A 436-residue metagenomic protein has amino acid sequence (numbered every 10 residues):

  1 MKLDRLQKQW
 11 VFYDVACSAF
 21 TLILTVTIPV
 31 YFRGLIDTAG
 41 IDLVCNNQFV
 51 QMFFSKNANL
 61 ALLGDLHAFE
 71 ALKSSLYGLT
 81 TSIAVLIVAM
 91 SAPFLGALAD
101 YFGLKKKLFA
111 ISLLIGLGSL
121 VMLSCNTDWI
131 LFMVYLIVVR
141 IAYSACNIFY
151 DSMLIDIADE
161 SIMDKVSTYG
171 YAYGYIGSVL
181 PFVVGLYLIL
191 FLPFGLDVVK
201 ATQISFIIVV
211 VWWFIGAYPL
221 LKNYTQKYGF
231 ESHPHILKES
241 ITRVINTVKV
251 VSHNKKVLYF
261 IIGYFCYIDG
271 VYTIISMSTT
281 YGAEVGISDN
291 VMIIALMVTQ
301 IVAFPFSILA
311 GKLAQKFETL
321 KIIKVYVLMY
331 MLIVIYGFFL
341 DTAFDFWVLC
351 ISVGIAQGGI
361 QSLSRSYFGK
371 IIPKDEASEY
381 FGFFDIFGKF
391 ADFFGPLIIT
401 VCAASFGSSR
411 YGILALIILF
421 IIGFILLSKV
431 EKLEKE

Functional and structural regions predicted by a protein language model:
M1-Q7, T225-I261: Juxtamembrane intracellular "pre-TM" segments in multi-pass secondary transporters
K2-V85, K256-A295: Helix-loop boundary and gating motifs at the non-cytosolic
E70-A71, L188-V211, V401-F420: A membrane-interface helix-boundary motif in multi-pass transporters
M90-L104, P305-T319, A403: Helix-to-loop junctions at the C-terminal end of transmembrane segments in multipass secondary transporters
K107-V121, K321-Y336: Structural signature of the two symmetry-related core transmembrane helices
L123-L136, F338-C350: Helix-loop junctions at membrane interfaces in 12-TM secondary transporters
S167-I189, F387-G395: Glycine-rich segments within core transmembrane alpha-helices of 12-TM secondary carriers
W212-N223, I413-E436: Multi-pass alpha-helical transporter architecture, strongest for 12-TM Major Facilitator/SLC carriers used
